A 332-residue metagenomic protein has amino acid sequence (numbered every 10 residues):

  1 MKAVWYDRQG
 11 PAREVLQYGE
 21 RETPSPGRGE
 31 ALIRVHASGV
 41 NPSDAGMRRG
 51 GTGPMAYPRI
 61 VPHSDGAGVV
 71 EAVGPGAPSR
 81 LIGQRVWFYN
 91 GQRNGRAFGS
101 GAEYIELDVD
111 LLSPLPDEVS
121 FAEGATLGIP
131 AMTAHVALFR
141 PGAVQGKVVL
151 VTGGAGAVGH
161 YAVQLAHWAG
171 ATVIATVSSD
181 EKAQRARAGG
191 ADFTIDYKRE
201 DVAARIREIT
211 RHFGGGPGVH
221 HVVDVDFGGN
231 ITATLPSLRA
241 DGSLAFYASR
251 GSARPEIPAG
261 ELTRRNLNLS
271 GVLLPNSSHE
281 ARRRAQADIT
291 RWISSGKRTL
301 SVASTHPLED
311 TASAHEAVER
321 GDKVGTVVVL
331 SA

Functional and structural regions predicted by a protein language model:
M1, G216, K297-V302, A312-A332: C-terminal capping/lid region of NAD(P)-dependent oxidoreductase domains
E22-V40, G51-R93: Glycine-rich beta-strand-centered segment in the early N-terminal region that forms part of a ligand/cofactor-binding
L81, A125-R199: Mid-domain Rossmann-like dinucleotide-binding core that forms the NAD(H)/NADP(H) cofactor-binding site
R85, V148, T172, G242-S243 (+1 more regions): Short glycine-centered segments of the SAM/dcSAM-binding site in methyltransferase folds
W87, H220-V223: N-terminal Rossmann-like NAD(P) cofactor-binding module of classical short-chain dehydrogenase/reductase
Y89-G153: NAD(P)H dinucleotide-binding glycine-rich loop of Rossmann-like/cofactor-binding domains, especially the beta1-alpha1
V177, G229-R298, S331-A332: Glycine-rich phosphate-binding loop and adjacent beta-alpha segment of Rossmann(oid) nucleotide-cofactor-binding
V202-G216: Short amphipathic alpha-helix with an adjacent loop that forms part of the alpha/beta core around
